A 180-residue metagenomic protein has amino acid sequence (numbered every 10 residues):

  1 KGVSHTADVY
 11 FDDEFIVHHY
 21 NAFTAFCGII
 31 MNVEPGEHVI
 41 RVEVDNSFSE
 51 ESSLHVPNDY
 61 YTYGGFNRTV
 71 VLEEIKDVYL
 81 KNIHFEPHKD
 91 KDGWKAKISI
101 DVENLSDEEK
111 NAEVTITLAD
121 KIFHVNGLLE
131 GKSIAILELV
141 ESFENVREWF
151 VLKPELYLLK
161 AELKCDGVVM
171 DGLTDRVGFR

Functional and structural regions predicted by a protein language model:
K1-L80, L105-S106, R176: Accessory beta-strand-rich segments of carbohydrate-active enzymes
A7-F11, W94-L129, A135-L139: Beta-strand-rich binding/interaction modules
A25-M31, I134-E144: Exposed aromatic-hydrophobic patches
E34-E37, S142-L158: Short glycine/proline/serine/threonine-rich loop/turn segments at secondary-structure transition edges
R41-E43, L158-E162: Extracellular recognition modules
E73, L128-E130, R176-R180: Short beta-strand edge segments in extracellular beta-sheet folds
P87-W94: Short, solvent-exposed loop/linker segments at the N-terminal edge of repeated beta-sheet extracellular domains
K160-R180: N-terminal carbohydrate-binding accessory modules
